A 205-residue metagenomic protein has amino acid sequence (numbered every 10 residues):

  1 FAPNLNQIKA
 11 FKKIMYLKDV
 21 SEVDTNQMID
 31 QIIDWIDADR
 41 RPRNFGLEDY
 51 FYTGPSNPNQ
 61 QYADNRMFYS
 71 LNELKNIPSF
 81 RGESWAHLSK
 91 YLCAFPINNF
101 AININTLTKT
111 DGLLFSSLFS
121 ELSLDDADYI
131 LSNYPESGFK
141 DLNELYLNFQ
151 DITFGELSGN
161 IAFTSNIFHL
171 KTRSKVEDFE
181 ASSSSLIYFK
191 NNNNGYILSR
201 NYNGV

Functional and structural regions predicted by a protein language model:
F1-V205: Compositionally biased linear targeting/interaction segments
